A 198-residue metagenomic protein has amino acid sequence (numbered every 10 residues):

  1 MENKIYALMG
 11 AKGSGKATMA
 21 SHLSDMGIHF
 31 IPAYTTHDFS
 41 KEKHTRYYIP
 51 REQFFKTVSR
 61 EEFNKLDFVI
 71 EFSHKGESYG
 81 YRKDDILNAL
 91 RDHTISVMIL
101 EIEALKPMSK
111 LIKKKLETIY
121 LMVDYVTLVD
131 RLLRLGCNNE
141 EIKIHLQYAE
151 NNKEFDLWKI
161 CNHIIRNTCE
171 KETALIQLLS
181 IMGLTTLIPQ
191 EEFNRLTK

Functional and structural regions predicted by a protein language model:
E2-I5, T94: Pre-Walker A (Motif I) flank of P-loop NTPase domains
L8: Hydrophobic anchor at the beta1->P-loop junction of P-loop NTPases
A11: P-loop (Walker A) phosphate-binding loop of NTP-binding proteins
S14: ATP-binding Walker
A17: Walker A/P-loop
H29, T35-L100: ATP-dependent small-molecule kinase phosphotransfer cores that center on conserved nucleotide phosphate-binding segments
V97-E101, I112-L135: Conserved phosphate-donor/acceptor-positioning beta-strand/loop module used by diverse small-molecule
L133, C137-L184, Q190-K198: Small-molecule kinase domains that catalyze NTP-dependent phosphoryl transfer to phosphate-bearing small molecules
